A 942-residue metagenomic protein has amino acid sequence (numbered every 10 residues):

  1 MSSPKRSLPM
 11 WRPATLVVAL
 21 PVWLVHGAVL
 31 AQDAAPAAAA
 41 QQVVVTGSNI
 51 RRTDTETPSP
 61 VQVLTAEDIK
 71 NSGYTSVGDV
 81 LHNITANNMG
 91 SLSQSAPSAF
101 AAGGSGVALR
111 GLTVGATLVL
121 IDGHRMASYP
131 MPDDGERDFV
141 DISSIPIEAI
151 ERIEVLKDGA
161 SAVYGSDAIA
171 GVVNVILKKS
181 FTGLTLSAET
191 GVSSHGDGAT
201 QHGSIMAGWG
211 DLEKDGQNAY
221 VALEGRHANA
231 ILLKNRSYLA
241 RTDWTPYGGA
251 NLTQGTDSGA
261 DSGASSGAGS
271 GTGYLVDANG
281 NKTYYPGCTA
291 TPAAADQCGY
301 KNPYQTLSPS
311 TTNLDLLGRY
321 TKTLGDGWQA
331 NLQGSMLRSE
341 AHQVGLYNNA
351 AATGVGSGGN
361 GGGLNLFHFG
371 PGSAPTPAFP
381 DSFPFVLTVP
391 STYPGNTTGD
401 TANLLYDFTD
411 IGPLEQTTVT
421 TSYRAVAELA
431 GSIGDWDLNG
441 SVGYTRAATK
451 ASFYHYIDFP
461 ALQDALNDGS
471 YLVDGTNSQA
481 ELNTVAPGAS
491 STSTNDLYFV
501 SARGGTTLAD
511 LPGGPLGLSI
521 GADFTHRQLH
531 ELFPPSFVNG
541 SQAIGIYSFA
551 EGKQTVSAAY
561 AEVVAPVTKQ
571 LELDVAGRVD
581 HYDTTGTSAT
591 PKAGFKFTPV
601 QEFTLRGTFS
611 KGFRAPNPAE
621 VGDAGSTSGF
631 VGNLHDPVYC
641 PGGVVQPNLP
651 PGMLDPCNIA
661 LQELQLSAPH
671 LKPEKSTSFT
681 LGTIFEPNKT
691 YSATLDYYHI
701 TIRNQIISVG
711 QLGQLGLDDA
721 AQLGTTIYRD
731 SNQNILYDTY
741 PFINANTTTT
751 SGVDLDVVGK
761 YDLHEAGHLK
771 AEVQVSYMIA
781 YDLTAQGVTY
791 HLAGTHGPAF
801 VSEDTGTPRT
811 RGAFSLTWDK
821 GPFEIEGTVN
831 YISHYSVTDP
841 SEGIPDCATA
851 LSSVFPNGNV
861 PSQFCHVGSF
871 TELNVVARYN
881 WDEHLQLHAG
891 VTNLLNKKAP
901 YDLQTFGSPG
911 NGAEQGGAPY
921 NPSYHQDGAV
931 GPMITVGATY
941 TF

Functional and structural regions predicted by a protein language model:
S2-I84, I145, S204-D211, P292-A294 (+1 more regions): N-terminal Sec signal peptide and the immediately downstream disordered periplasmic leader that contains the TonB box
V77-V80, I84, S105-A108, V140-S143 (+2 more regions): N-terminal periplasmic accessory domains that precede and gate Gram-negative outer-membrane beta-barrel machines
H82-R125: Extracytoplasmic beta-strand/coil segments of soluble accessory domains associated with Gram-negative outer-membrane
H124-K157: Short acidic/polar hinge/loop motifs at secondary-structure boundaries that mediate gating or recognition
D134, N229, S237-P246, S266-A268 (+9 more regions): Surface-exposed, low-complexity loop segments enriched in small/polar and acidic residues
L184, D215-Q217, G327-A330, D435-L438 (+7 more regions): Repeated loop/turn-to-beta-strand initiation elements of outer-membrane beta-barrel proteins
S628, G767-N880: C-terminal beta-barrel architecture of Gram-negative outer-membrane proteins
S692, I779, T828-C847, R878-F942: C-terminal beta-signal and adjacent terminal beta-strands/loops of Gram-negative outer-membrane beta-barrel proteins
